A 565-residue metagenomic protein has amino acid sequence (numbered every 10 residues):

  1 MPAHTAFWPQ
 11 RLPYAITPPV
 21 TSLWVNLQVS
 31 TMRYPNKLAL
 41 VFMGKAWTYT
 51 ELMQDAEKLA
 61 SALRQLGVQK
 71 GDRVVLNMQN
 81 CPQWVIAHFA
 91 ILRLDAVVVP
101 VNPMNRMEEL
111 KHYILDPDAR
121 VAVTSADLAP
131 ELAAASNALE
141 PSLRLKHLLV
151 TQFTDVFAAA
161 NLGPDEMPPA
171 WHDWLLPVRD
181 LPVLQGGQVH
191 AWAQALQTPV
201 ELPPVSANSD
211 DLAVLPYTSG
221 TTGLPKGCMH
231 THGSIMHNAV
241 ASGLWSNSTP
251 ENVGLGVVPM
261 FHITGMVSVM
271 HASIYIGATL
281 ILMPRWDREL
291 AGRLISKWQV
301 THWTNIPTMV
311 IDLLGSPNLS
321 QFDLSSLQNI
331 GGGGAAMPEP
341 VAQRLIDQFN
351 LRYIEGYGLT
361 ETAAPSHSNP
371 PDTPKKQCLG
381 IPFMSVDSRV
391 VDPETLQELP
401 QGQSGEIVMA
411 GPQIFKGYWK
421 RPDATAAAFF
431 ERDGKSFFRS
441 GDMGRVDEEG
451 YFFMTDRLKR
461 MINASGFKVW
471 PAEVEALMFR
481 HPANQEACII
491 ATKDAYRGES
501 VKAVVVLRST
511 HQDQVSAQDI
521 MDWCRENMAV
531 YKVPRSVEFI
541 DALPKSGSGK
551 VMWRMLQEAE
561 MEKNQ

Functional and structural regions predicted by a protein language model:
T17-P19, N36-C81, V85-F89, R106-K111 (+2 more regions): Conserved AMP-binding/adenylate-forming core of the ANL superfamily
T48-T50, A213-H237, N369: Conserved AMP-binding A3 loop
S61, Q65-L66, R93-Q194, L507: Structural core segment of the AMP-binding/adenylate-forming
N105, K111, T124-D127, W303 (+7 more regions): AMP-binding/adenylate-forming catalytic core of the ANL superfamily
M167-Y217, L224, N247-V253: Conserved pre-ATP/AMP-binding loop-to-beta segment of ANL
M236-V253, F261-H302, V310, S316: Conserved AMP-binding/adenylation subdomain of ANL enzymes
V300-N305, L314-K375, D387: Gly/Ser/Thr-rich phosphate-binding loop
I381-S385, Q397-F429, V469: Conserved ATP/PPi-binding loop(s) of AMP-dependent carboxylate-activating enzymes
